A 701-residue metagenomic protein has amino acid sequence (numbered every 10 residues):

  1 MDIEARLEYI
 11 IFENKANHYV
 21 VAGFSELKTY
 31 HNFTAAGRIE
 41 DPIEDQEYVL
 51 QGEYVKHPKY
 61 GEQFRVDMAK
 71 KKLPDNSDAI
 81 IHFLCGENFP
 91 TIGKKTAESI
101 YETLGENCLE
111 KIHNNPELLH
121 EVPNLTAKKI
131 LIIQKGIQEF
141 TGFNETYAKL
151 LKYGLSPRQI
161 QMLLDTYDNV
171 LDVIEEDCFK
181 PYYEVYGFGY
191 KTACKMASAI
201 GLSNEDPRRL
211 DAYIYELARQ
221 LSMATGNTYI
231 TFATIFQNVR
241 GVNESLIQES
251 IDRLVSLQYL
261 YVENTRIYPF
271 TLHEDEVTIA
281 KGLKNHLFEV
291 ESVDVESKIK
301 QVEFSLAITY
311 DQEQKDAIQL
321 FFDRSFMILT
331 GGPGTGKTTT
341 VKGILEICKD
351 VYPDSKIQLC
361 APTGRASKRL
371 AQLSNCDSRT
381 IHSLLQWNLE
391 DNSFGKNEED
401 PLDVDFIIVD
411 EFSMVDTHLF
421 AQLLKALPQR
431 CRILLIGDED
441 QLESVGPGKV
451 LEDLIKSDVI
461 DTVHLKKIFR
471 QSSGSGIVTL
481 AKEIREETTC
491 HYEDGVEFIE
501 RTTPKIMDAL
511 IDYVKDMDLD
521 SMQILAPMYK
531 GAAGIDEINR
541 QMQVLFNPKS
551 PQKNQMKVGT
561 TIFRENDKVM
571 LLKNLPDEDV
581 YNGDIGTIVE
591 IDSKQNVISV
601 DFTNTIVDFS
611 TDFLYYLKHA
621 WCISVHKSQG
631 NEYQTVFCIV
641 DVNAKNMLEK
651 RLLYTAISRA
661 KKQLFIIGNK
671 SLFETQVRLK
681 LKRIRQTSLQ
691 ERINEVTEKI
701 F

Functional and structural regions predicted by a protein language model:
M1-S292: Accessory, non-ATPase domains that flank or precede helicase/AAA+ motor cores in DNA-metabolism machines
D45-V49, N566, G583: Loop/turn positions that initiate beta-strands
E53-P58, L572-E578, D641-A644: Short, charged beta-turn/beta-strand-edge "cap" motif at the junction between a beta-strand and an adjacent loop
L131, V262-G332, L345: Pre-Walker A segment
K315-I318, D323-E493: ASCE P-loop NTPase helicase motor core
E439-E578, V589, I598: Conserved helicase motor core of P-loop NTPases
D584-F701: C-terminal accessory regions
